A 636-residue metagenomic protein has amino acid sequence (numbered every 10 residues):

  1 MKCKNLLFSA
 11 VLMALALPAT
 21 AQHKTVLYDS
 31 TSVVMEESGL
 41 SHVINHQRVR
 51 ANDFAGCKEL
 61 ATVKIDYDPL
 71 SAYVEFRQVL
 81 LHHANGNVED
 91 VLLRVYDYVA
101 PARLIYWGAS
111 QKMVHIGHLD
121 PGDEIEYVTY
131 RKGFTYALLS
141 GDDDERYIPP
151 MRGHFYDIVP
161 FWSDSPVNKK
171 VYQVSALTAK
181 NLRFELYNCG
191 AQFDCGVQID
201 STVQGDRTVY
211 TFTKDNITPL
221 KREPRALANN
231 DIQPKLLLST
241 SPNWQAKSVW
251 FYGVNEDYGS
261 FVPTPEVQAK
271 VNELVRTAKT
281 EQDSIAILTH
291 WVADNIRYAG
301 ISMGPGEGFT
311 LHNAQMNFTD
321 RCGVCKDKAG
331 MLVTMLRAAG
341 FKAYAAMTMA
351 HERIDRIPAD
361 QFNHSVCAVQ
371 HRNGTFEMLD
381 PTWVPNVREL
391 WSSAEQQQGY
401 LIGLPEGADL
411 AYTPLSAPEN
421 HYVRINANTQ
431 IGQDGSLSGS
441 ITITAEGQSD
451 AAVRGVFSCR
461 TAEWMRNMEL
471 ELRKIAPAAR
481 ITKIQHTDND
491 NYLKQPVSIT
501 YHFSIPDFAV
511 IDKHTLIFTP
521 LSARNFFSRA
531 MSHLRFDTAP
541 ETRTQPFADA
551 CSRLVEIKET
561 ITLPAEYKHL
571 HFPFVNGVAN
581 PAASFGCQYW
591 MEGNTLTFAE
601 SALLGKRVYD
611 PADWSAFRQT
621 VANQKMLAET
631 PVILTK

Functional and structural regions predicted by a protein language model:
M1-H23: Bacterial Sec-dependent N-terminal signal peptides
Q22-K636: A sensor for short, sequence-defined functional sites
